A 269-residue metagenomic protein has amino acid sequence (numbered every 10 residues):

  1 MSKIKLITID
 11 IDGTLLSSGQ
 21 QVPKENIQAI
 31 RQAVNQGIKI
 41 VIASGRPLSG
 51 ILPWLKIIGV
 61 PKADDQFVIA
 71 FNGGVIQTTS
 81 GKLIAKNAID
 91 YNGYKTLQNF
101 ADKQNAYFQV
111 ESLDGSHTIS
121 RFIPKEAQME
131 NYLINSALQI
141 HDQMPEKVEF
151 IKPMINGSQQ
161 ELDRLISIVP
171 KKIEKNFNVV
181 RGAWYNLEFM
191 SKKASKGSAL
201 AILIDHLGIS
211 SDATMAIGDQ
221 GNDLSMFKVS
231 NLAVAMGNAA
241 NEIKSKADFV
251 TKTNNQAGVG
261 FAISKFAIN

Functional and structural regions predicted by a protein language model:
S2-L6, P23, E188-N269: Mg2+-dependent phosphoryl-transfer enzymes with acidic/Ser/Thr/Gly-rich catalytic loops
K3-G19: Asp-based phosphoryl-transfer active-site loop
K24-P124: Active-site phosphate-binding/coordination module
N26, I51-L55, L165, V169 (+3 more regions): Hydrophobic packing residues within well-ordered alpha-helices of enzyme cores
A33, S44, N72, P153 (+3 more regions): Residue-level signal for inorganic ion chemistry
P47, N72, D114, Y185 (+3 more regions): A generic "binding-loop/recognition-motif" signal
I58, D64, N72, I173-K175 (+2 more regions): Short, structured coil segments at secondary-structure junctions
F100, Q104-I217: Conserved acidic, metal-coordinating active-site core of Asp-based, Mg2+-dependent phosphoryl-transfer enzymes
